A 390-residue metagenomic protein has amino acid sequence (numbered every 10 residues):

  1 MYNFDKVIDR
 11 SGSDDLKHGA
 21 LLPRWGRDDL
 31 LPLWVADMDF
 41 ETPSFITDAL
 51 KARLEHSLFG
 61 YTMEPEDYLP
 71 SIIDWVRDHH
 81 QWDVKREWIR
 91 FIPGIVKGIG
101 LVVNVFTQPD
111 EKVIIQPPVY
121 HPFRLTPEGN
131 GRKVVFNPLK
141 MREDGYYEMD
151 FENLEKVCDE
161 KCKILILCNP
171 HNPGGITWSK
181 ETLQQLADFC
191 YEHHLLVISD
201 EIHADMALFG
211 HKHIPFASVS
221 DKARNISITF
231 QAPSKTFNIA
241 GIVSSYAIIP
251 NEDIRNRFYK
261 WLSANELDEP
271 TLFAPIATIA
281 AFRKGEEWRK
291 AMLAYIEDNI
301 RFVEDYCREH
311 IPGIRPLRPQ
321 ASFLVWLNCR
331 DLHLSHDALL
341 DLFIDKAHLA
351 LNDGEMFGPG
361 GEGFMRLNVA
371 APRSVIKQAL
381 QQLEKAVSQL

Functional and structural regions predicted by a protein language model:
Y2-V96, L101, A281-F282, Q389-L390: N-terminal small-domain helix-loop-helix segment of the aminotransferase-like
D48, A52, D221, N225-E297 (+1 more regions): Conserved core segment of the aminotransferase class I/II
N104-L167, M206: PLP-dependent aminotransferase-like
E111, R132, E192-L195, R224-N225: A short helix->loop->beta-strand "cap" motif at the edges of active sites that frequently abuts
M141-H211: Active-site phosphate-binding strand-loop segment of PLP-dependent enzymes
E155-K156, A223, H333-S335, L342-L351 (+1 more regions): PLP-dependent enzyme catalytic core of the Aspartate aminotransferase-like
I279, Y295-E304, P316-C329: Conserved glycine-rich beta-strand-loop-beta hairpin in the small C-terminal domain of fold type I
